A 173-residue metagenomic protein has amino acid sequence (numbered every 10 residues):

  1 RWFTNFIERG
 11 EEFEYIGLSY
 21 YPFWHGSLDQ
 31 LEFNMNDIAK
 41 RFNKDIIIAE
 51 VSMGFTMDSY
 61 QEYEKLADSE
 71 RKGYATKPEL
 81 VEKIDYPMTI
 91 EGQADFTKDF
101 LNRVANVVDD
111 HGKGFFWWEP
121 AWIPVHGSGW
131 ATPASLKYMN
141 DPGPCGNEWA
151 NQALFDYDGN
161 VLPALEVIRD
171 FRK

Functional and structural regions predicted by a protein language model:
R1-T76: Noncatalytic carbohydrate-binding groove/subsite architecture in carbohydrate-active enzymes
F33, D37-K40, T56-D99, R103-H111 (+1 more regions): Aromatic-rich peripheral "rim/lid" segments of glycoside hydrolase catalytic domains that contact and position glycan
